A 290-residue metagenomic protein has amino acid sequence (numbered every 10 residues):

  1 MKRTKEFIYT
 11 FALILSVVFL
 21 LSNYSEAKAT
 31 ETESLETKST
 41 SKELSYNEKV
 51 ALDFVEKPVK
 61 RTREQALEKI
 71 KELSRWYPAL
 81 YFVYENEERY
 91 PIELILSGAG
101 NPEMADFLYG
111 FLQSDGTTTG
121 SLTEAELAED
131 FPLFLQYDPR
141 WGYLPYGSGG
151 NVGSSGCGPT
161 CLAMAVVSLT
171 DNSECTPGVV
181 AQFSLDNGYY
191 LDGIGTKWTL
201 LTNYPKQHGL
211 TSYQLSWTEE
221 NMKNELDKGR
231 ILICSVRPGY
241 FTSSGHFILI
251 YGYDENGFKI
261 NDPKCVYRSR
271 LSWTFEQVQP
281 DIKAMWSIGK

Functional and structural regions predicted by a protein language model:
M1-A12: N-terminal Sec-pathway targeting helices
F7, L20-D186: Active-site-adjacent structural segments surrounding the nucleophilic cysteine of cysteine proteases and isopeptidases
A12-F19: Bacterial N-terminal signal peptides
A51, P238-K290: Active-site signature of cysteine proteases
W141, T170, S216-T218, Y267 (+1 more regions): Extracytoplasmic/periplasm-facing segments of secreted or lipoprotein envelope proteins
G149-G158, N172, G193-K197, Q214 (+3 more regions): Extracytoplasmic/periplasmic, Sec-exported soluble proteins
L162-D171, L185-Y189, K206, L210 (+3 more regions): Sec-exported extracytoplasmic/periplasmic mature domains
L191-Y240, G245-E255: Predominantly the structural core of cysteine protease catalytic domains
